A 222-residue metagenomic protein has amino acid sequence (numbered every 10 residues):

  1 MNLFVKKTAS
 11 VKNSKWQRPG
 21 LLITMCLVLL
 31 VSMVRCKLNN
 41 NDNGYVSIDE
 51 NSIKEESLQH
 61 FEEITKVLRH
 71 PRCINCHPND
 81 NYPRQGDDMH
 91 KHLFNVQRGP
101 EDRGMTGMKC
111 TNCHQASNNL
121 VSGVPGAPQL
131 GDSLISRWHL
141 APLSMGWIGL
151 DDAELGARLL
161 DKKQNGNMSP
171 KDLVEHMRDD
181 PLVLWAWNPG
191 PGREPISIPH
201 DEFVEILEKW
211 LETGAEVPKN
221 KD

Functional and structural regions predicted by a protein language model:
N2-E63, Q85, V96-E101, L120-D222: N-terminal export/targeting leaders of redox proteins
L30, V67, G104-G107: Processing junctions and N-termini across compartments
Q59, P71, M105-M108, E202: Short, well-structured alpha-helical interface segments that form or flank functional binding sites
R69-D80, G107-N118: The canonical Cys-X-X-Cys-His
C73-P100: N-terminal, post-signal-peptide region of Sec/Tat-exported proteins
